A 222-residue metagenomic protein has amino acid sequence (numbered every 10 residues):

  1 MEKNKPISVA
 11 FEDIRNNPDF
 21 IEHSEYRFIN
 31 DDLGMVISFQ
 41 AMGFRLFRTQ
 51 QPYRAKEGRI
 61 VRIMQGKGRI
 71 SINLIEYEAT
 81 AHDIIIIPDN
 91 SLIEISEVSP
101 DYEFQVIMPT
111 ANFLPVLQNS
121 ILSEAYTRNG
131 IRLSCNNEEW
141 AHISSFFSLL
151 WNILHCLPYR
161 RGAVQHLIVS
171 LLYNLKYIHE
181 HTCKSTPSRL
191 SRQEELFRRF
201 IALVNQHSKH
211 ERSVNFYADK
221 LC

Functional and structural regions predicted by a protein language model:
M1-G68, Y77: Generic protein-terminus/edge-of-domain signal
F44-F47, A81-H82, N90, N112: Tight coil/turn sites that cap or link beta-strands
E57, A81, D101-E103, Q165: A structure-centric signal for secondary-structure junctions around beta-strands
L74-P88: Short acidic-glycine-tyrosine-enriched beta hairpin
N90-F113, N119: Ligand-binding loop in jelly-roll beta-barrel domains
A125-S170, N174, I178, A202: Amphipathic alpha-helical segments enriched in hydrophobic/aromatic residues interleaved with Lys/Arg
S134-C135, L157-A163, K176-L221: Short, Lys/Arg-enriched, Trp-marked, Pro/Gly-tolerant hinge/linker segments that flank
